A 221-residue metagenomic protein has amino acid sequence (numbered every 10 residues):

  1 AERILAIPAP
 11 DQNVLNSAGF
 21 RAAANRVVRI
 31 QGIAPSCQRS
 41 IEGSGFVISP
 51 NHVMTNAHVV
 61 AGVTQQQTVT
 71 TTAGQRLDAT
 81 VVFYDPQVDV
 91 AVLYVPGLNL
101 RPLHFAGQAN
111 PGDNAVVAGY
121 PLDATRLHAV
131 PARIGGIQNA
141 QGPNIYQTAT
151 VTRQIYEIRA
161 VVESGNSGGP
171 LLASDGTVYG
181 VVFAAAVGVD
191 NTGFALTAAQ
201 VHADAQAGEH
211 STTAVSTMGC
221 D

Functional and structural regions predicted by a protein language model:
A1-F46, D204-D221: N-terminal activation segment of mature serine protease catalytic domains
L5-A6, V14-S17, L100-F105, Y120-L122 (+2 more regions): Second-shell loop/turn segments in exported
R21-R26, V63, Q87, P111 (+1 more regions): A short, polar/charged loop/turn motif at coil->beta-strand junctions and beta-hairpin connectors
A24-I33, A91-P102, H128-M218: Active-site region of chymotrypsin-like
S36, N51-H128, T212-T217: Conserved active-site neighborhood of the chymotrypsin/trypsin-like protease fold
R39-E42, V63, E163-S167: Short, small/polar residue-rich loop motifs at catalytic or cofactor-binding pockets
S44, S49-P50, P111, S167-G168 (+1 more regions): Short, flexible surface segments
G45-V47, A79-V81, I134, L171: Conserved hydrophobic positions within beta-strands
